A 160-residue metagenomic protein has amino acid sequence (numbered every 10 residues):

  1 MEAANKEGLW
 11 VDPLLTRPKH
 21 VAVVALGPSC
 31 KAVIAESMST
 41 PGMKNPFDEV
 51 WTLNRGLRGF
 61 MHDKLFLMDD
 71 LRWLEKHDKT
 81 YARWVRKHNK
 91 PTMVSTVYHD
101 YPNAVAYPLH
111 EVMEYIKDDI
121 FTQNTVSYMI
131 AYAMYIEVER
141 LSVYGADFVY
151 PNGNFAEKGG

Functional and structural regions predicted by a protein language model:
M1-G160: Metal-ion/cofactor- or nucleotide/acyl-coenzyme-handling active-site neighborhoods
